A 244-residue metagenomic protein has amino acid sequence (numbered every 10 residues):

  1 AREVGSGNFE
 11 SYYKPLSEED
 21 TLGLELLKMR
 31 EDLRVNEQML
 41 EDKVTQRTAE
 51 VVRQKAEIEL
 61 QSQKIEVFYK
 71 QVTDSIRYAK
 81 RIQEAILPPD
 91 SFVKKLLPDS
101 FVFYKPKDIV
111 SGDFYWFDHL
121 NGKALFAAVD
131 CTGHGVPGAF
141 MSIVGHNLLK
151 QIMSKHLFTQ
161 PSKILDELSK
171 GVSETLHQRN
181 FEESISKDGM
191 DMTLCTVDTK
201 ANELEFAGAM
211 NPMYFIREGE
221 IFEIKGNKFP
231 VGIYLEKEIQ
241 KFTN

Functional and structural regions predicted by a protein language model:
E3-E10: Flexible, glycine-biased helix-capping/connector loops in cytosolic signal-transduction modules
E10-S11, Y214: Short hydrophobic/aromatic residue motifs in ordered secondary structure
K14-S17, T21-L24, K28-D74, R81 (+1 more regions): Amphipathic alpha-helical coiled-coil "transmission" helices that mediate dimerization and conformational coupling
L16, E57-N244: … and, occasionally, acidic/histidine-rich disordered N-termini of signaling adaptors
